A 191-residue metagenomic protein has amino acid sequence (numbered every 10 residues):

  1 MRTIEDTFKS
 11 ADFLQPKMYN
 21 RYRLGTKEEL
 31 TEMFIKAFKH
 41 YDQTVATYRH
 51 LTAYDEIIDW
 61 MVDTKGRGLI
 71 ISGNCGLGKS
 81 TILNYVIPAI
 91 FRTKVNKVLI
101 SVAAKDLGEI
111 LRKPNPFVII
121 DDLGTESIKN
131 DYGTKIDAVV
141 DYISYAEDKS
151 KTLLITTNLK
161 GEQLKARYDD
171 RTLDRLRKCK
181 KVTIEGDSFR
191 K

Functional and structural regions predicted by a protein language model:
M1-K65, G186-K191: A short, basic N-terminal segment
R2-A11, T125-K191: Replace "adjacent to P-loop NTPase cores in ATP/GTP-dependent enzymes" with "adjacent to NTP-binding cores
D59-V62, P88, S144: Surface-exposed alpha-helical segments enriched in charged/polar residues
T64-K65, R112-P114, D148-S150: Short loop/turn elements that form and flank the Walker-type P-loop nucleotide-binding site in RecA-like NTPase cores
L69-I71: Hydrophobic anchor at the beta1->P-loop junction of P-loop NTPases
G76-K79: Conserved glycine(s) of the Walker
I82, V86: Hydrophobic positions on the alpha1 helix immediately C-terminal to the Walker A/P-loop
P88-S127: AAA+/P-loop NTPase substrate/partner-engagement loops
